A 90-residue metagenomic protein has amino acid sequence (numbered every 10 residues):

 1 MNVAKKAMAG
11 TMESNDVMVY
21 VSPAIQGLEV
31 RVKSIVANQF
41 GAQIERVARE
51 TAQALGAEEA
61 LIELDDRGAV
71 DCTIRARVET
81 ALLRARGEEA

Functional and structural regions predicted by a protein language model:
M1-A90: N-terminal intrinsically disordered, cationic/polar leader segments that include organellar targeting peptides
